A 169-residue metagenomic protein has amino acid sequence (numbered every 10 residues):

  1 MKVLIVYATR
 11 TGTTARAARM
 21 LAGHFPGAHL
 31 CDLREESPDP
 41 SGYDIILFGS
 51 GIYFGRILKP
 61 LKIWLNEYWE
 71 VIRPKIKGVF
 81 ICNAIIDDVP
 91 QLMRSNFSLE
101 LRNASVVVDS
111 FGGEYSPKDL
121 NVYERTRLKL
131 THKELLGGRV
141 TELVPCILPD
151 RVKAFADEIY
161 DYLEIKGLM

Functional and structural regions predicted by a protein language model:
M1, S41, N103: Structured loop/turn residues at beta-strand edges in well-structured enzyme cores
K2-F25: N-terminal beta1-alpha1 ligand-phosphate binding loop
V6-A8, F48-G49, F80, F111: Short hydrophobic segments within beta-strands
H24, F54-M169: FMN-binding flavodoxin-like domain, especially the glycine-rich phosphate-binding loop
G27-D39, I46, N83: A short beta-strand-loop structural module common to alpha/beta enzyme folds
L33, I52-Y53: Short, acidic/turn-prone active-site loops that include or flank metal/cofactor- and phosphate-binding residues
D44-I46, V106: Conserved acidic residues
I46-L47, Y53-F54: Rossmann-like NAD(P)-binding element
